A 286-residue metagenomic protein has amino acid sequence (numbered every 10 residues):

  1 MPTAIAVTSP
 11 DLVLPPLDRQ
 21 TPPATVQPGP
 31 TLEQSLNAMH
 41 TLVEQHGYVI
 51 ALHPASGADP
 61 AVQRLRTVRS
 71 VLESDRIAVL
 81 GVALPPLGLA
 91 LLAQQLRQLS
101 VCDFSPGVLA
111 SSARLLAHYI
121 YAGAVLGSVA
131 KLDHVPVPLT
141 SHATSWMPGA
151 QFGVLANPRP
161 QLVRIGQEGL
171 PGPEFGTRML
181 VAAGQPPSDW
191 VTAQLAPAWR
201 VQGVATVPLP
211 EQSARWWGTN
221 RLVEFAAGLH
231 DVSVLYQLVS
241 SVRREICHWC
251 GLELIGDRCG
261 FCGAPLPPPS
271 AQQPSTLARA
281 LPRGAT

Functional and structural regions predicted by a protein language model:
M1-T192: Domain-scale terminal segments
G184-T286: Cys/His-clustered metal-coordination modules, chiefly Zn-binding fingers
